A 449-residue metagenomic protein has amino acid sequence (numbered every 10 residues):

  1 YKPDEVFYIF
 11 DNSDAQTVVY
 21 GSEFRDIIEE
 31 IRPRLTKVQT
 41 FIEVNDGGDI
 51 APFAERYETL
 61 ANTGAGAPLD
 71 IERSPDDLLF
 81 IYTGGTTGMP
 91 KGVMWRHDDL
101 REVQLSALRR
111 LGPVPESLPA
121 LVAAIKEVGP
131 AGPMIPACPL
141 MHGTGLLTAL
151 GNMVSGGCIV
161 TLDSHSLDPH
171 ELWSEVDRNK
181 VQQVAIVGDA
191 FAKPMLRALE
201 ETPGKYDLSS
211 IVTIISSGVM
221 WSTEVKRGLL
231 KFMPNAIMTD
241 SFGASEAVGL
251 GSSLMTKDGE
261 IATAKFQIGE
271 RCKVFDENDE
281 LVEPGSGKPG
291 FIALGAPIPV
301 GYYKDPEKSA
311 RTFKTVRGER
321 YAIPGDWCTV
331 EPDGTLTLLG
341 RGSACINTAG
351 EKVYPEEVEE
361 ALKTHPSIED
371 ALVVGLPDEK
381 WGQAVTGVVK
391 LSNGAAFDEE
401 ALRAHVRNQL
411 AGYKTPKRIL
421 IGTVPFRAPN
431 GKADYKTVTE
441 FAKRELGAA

Functional and structural regions predicted by a protein language model:
Y1, F7-D11, V18-Y20, S174 (+8 more regions): AMP-binding/adenylate-forming catalytic core of the ANL superfamily
Y1-N62: Structural core segment of the AMP-binding/adenylate-forming
E58, G85, V154-G157, V181-I186 (+3 more regions): Gly/Ser/Thr-rich phosphate-binding loop
N62-Y82, G88-M89, A123-P133: Conserved pre-ATP/AMP-binding loop-to-beta segment of ANL
L78-V114: Conserved AMP-binding A3 loop
E102-A137, M141-A185, A198: Conserved AMP-binding/adenylation subdomain of ANL enzymes
K273-A293, V330-D333, A395-E399, A433-D434: Conserved beta-loop-beta connector loops within the AMP-binding
D279, P416, G422-A442: Flexible lysine-rich "adenylation lid" loop at the C-terminal edge of ANL adenylation domains
